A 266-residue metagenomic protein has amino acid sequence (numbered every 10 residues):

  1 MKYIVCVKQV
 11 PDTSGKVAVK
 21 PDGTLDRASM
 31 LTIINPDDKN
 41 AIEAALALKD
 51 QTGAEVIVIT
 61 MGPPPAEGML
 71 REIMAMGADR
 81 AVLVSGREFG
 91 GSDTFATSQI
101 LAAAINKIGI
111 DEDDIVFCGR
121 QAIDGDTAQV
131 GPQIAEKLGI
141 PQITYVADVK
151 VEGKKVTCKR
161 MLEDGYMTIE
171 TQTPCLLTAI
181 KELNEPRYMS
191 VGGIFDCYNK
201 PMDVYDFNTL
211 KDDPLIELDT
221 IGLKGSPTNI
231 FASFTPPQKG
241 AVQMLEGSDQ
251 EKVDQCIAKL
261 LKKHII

Functional and structural regions predicted by a protein language model:
M1-I266: N-terminal glycine-rich FAD/FM-binding segment characteristic of electron-transfer flavoproteins
